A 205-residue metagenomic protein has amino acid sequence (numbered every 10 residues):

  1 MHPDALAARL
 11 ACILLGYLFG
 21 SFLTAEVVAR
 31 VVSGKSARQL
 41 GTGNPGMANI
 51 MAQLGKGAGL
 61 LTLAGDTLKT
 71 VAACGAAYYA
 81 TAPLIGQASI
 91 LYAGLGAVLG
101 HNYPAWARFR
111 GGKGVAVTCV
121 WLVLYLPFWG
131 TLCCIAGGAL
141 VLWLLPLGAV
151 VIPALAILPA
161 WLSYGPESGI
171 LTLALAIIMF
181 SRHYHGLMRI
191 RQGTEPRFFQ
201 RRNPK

Functional and structural regions predicted by a protein language model:
M1-I13, L144-V150, A154-I157, W161-L162: Long, highly hydrophobic alpha-helical transmembrane signal-anchor segments
A8, C12, G16, S21 (+13 more regions): Alpha-helical transmembrane segments in multi-pass membrane proteins
A25-V28, V98-R110, G137-L142, H183-R189: C-terminal ends of transmembrane helices
V27-G59, G111, Y184-K205: Cytosolic, membrane-interface loops and tails of multi-pass inner-membrane proteins
K35-M47, W106-C119, P146-A154: Short, non-helical or kinked segments that cap or interrupt transmembrane helices
M51-L54, A77-T81, G96, G100 (+2 more regions): Interfacial segments of multi-pass membrane proteins
Q87-S89, W129-T131, P146-I152, E167-L173: Short, aromatic-rich membrane-interface segments at the entry and exit of alpha-helical transmembrane domains
I157-G169, L175, G186: C-terminal binding/interaction regions
